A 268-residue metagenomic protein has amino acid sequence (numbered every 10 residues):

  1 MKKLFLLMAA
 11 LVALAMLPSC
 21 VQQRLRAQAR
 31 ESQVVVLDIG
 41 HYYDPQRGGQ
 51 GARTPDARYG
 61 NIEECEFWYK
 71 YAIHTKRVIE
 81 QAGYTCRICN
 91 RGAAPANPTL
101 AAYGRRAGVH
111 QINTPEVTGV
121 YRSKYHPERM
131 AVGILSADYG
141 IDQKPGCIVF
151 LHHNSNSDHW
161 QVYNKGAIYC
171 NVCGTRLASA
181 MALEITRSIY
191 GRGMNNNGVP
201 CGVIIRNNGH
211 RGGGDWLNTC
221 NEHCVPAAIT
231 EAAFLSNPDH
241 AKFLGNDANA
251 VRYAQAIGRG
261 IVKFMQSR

Functional and structural regions predicted by a protein language model:
M1-L4: Positively charged n-region of N-terminal signal peptides that target proteins for export
P18-S19: C-terminal motif of bacterial Sec signal peptides marking the signal peptidase cleavage site
R24-V132, S157-D158: Active-site histidine-acidic residue metal-binding/catalytic motifs, centered on HxH/HExxH-like signatures
Q28-R30, E80-Q81, G140-K144, R211 (+1 more regions): Extracellular/periplasmic catalytic domains that process cell-envelope and extracellular macromolecules
V34-I39, T85-N90, Q111, G146-L151 (+5 more regions): Structural recognition of the beta-strand scaffold that forms the well-ordered cores of secreted hydrolase catalytic
V36, F150-S157, N197-R268: Active-site-adjacent mobile loop/cap segments within catalytic or ligand-binding domains
Q46-I62, N154-E184: A short, glycine/acidic-enriched catalytic loop
G174-H210: Active-site-adjacent substrate-binding region of metalloamidase/peptidase-like peptide-processing proteins
